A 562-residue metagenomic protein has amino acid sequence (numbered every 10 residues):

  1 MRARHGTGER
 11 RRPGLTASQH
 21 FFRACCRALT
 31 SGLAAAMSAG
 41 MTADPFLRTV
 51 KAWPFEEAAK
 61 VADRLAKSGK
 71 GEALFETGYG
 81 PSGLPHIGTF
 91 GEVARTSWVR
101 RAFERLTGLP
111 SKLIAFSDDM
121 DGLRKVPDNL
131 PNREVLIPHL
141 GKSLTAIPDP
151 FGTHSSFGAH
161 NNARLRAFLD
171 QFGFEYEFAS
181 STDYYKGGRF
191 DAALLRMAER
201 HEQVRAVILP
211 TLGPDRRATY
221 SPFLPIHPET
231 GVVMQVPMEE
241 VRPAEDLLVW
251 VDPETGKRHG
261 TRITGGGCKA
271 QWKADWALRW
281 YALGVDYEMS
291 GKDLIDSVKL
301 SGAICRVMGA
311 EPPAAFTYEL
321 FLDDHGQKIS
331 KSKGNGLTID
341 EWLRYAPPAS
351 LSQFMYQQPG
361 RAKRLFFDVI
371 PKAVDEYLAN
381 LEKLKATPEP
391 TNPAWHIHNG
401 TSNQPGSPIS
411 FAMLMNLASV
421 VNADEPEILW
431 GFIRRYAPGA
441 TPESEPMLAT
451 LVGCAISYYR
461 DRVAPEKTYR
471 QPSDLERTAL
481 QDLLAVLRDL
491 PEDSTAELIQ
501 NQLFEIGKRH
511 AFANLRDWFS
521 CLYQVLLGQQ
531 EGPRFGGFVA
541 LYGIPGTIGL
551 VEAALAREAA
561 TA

Functional and structural regions predicted by a protein language model:
H5, Q19-H20: Low-complexity, intrinsically disordered or signal/transmembrane-proximal segments
H20, M37-E72, P85, P110-I114 (+3 more regions): Basic, alpha-helical terminal appendages of large translation-related enzymes
C25-C26: Cysteine-centered motifs
T42-D128, D275-S297: N-terminal catalytic cores of NTP/NDP-binding nucleotidyl/phosphoryl-transfer enzymes
V135-H154, F168, F172: A glycine-rich helix N-cap at a beta->alpha junction
F174-I339: Active-site cores that bind ATP or allylic diphosphates and position pyrophosphate for catalysis
D293-V298, Y318-S457, L527-A562: Catalytic adenosine-cofactor/nucleotide-binding cores of aminoacyl-tRNA synthetases and other
